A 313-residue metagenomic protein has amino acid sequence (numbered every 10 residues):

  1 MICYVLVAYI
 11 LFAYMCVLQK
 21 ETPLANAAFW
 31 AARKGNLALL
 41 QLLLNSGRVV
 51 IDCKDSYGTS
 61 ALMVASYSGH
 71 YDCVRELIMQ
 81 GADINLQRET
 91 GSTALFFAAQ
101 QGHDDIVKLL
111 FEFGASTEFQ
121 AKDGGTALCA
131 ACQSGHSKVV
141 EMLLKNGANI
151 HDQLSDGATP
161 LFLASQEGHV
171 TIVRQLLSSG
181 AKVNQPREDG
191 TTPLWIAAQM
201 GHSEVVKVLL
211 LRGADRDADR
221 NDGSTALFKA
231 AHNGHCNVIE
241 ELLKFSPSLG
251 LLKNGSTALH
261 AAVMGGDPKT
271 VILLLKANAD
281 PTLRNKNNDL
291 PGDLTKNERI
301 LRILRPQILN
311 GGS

Functional and structural regions predicted by a protein language model:
C3-L6, I10-A28, N146, S179 (+3 more regions): Ankyrin-repeat-protein effector appendages
P23, S56-Y57, E89-T90, K122-D123 (+5 more regions): Ankyrin repeat start-site detector
L39, D72-C73, D105-I106, K138-V139 (+5 more regions): Conserved ankyrin/ankyrin-like repeat signature
L42-V49, R75-A82, K108-A115, E141-A148 (+5 more regions): Ankyrin repeat domain, specifically the short helix-to-loop turn at the C-terminus of the second helix of each repeat
D52, N85, E118, H151 (+4 more regions): Ankyrin-repeat junction/capping positions
